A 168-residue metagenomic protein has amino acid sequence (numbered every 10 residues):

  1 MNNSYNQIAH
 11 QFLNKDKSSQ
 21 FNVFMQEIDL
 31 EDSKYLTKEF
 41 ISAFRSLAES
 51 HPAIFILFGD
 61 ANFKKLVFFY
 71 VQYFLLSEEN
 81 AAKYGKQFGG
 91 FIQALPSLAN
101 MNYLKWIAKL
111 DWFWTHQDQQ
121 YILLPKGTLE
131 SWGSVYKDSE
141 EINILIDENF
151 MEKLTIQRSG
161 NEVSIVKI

Functional and structural regions predicted by a protein language model:
M1-S33: Charged, compositionally biased N-terminal leader segments and the immediate start of the first structured element
Y5-N6, K17-S18, D60-K64, G85 (+1 more regions): Alpha-helix initiation and N-capping motif
Q7-N14, E49-P52, G90, A108-T115: Short, hydrophobic/amphipathic alpha-helical patches that form generic packing surfaces within helical domains
I8-A9, F21-F24, I54, V67 (+2 more regions): Generic structural signal of hydrophobic/aromatic residues within well-ordered alpha-helices of folded domains
E39-Q72: Amphipathic alpha-helical packing elements
V71-K167: Hydrophobic packing positions characteristic of elongated beta-solenoid/beta-helix-type spike/fiber shafts
